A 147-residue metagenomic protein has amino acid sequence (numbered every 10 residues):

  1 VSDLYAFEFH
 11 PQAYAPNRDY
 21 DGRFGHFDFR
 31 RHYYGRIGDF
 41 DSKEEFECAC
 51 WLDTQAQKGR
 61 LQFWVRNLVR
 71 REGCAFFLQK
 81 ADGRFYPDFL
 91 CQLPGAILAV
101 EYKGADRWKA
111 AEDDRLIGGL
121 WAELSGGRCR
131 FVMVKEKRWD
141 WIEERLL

Functional and structural regions predicted by a protein language model:
V1-F85, C91-A96, Y102-L147: Intrinsically disordered, low-complexity, repeat-rich regions that form long N- or C-terminal tails or large
